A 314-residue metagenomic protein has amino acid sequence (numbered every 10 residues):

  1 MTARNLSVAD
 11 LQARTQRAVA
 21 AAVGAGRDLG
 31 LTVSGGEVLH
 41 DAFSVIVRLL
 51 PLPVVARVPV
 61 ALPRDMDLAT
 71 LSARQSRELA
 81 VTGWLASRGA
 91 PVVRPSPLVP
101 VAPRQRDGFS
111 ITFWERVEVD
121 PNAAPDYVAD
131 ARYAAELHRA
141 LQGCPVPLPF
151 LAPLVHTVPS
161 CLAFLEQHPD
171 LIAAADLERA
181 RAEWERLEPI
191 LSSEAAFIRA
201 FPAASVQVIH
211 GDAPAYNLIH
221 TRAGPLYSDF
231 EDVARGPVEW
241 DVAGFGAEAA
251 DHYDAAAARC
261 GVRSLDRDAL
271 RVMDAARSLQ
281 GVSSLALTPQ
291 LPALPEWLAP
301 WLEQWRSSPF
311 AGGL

Functional and structural regions predicted by a protein language model:
M1-V33: Juxta-kinase regulatory segment immediately upstream of eukaryotic protein kinase catalytic domains
T2, P121-A182, V206, L314: A cross-family kinase active-site recognition segment
A3-D10, R17, S160-Q167, L171 (+2 more regions): ATP/Mg2+ or Mg2+-diphosphate-binding catalytic cores that bind nucleotide phosphates or diphosphates via glycine-rich
Q12-A22, V58-D107, A124-R132, E136: A conserved alpha-helical element in kinase catalytic cores
L29-L50: ATP-binding glycine-rich phosphate-binding loop
V60-R64, D107-A124, A163-A174, S278-E296: A glycine-centered beta->alpha junction motif in the catalytic cores of kinase/phosphotransferase enzymes
V208, I219-R271: Active-site Asp-x-Gly
D212, Y216-L218: Catalytic-loop signature of eukaryotic-like protein kinases
